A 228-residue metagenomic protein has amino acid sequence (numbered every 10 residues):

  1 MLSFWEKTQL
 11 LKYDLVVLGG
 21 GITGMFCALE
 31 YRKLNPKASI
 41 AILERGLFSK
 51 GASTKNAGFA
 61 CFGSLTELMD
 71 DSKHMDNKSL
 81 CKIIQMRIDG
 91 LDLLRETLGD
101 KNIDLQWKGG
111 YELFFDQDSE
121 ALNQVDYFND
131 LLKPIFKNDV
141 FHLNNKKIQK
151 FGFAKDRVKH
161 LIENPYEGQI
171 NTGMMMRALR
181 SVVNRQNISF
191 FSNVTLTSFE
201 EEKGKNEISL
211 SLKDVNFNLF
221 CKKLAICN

Functional and structural regions predicted by a protein language model:
M1-L15, K33-L34, A38-S39: Extreme N-terminal leader/targeting segments of oxidoreductases
G19, G63, C227-N228: Short, well-ordered coil/turn residues at beta-beta hairpins and beta-strand->alpha-helix junctions within
G19-M25, R45: Glycine-rich Rossmann-fold phosphate-binding loop(s) that bind the pyrophosphate of adenine dinucleotide cofactors
A28, R32, V182: Gly/Ala-rich phosphate-binding loop of Rossmann-like dinucleotide-binding domains, activating on the conserved
R32-K55: Glycine-rich FAD pyrophosphate-binding loop
G51-Q85: Glycine-rich active-site loop/strand segments that organize a redox cofactor
T66-S72, E96-S181, K203: Flavin (FAD/FMN) cofactor-binding and adjacent substrate-gating region of FAD-dependent oxidoreductase domains
K155-K222, C227: Helical element adjacent to the flavin cofactor pocket in flavoenzyme catalytic cores
